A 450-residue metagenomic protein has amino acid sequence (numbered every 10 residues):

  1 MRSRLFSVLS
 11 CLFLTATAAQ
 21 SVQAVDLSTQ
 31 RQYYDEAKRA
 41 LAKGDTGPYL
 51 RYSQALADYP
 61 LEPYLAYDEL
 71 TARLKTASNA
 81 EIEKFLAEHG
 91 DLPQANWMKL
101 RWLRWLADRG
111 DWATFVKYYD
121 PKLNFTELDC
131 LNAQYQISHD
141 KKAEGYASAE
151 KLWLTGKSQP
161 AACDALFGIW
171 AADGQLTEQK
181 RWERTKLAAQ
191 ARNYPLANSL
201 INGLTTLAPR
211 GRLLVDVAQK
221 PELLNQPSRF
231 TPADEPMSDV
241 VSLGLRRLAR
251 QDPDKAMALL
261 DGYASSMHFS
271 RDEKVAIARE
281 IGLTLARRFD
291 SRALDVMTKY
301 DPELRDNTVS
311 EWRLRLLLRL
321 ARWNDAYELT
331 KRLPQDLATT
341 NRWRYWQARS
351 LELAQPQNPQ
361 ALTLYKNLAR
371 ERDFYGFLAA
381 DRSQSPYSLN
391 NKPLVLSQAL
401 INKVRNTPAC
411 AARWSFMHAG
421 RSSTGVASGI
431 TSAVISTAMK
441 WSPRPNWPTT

Functional and structural regions predicted by a protein language model:
M1-L9: Bacterial N-terminal signal peptides that target proteins for export
S10-L14: Hydrophobic helical h-region of N-terminal Sec-dependent signal peptides in bacterial secretory/periplasmic proteins
A19-T450: Cell-wall glycan-active module
